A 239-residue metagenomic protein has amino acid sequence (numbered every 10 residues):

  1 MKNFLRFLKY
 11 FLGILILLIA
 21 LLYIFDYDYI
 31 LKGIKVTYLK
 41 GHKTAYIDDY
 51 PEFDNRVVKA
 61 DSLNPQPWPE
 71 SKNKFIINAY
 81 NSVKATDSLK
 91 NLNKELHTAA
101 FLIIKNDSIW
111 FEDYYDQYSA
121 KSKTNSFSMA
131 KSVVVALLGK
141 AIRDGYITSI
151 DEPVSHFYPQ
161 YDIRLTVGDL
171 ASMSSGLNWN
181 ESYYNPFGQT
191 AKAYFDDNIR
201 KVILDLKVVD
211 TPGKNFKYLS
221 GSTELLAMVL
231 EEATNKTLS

Functional and structural regions predicted by a protein language model:
K2-Y118, I147: N-terminal leader/targeting segments and the immediately adjacent pre-domain N-terminus
V83, T98, T124, S128 (+7 more regions): Soluble non-cytosolic domains of exported or imported proteins
K94-L96, Q117-Y118, Y161-R164, Y194-D196 (+1 more regions): Extracellular/periplasmic catalytic domains that process cell-envelope and extracellular macromolecules
D107, T124-S149, L170, L226-L230: Active-site SXXK
I109, L177-N178, T223: Solvent-exposed loop/turn segments at secondary-structure junctions within structured extracellular/periplasmic domains
Y114-D116, A120, D151-P159, Y183-Q189: Short linear capping/connector segments at secondary-structure termini
K121, Y184-S239: Catalytic-site signature segments of enzymes, centered on catalytic residues
N125, D144-L177, D205, A233-S239: Active-site helix/loop module of the DD-peptidase/beta-lactamase fold, centered on the serine-lysine SxxK catalytic
